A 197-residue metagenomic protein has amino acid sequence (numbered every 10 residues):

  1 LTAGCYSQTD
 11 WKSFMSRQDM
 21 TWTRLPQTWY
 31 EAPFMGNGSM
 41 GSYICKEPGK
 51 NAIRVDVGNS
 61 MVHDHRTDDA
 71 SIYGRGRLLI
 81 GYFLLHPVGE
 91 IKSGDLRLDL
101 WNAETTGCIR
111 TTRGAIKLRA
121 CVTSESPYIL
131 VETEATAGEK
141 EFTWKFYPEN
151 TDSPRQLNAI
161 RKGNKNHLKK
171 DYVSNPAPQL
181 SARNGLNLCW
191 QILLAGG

Functional and structural regions predicted by a protein language model:
L1-C5: Hydrophobic h-region of N-terminal signal peptides that target proteins for export in Gram-negative bacteria
Y6-G197: Aromatic-residue-lined binding/catalytic grooves and analogous aromatic/hydrophobic interfacial grooves in multimeric
